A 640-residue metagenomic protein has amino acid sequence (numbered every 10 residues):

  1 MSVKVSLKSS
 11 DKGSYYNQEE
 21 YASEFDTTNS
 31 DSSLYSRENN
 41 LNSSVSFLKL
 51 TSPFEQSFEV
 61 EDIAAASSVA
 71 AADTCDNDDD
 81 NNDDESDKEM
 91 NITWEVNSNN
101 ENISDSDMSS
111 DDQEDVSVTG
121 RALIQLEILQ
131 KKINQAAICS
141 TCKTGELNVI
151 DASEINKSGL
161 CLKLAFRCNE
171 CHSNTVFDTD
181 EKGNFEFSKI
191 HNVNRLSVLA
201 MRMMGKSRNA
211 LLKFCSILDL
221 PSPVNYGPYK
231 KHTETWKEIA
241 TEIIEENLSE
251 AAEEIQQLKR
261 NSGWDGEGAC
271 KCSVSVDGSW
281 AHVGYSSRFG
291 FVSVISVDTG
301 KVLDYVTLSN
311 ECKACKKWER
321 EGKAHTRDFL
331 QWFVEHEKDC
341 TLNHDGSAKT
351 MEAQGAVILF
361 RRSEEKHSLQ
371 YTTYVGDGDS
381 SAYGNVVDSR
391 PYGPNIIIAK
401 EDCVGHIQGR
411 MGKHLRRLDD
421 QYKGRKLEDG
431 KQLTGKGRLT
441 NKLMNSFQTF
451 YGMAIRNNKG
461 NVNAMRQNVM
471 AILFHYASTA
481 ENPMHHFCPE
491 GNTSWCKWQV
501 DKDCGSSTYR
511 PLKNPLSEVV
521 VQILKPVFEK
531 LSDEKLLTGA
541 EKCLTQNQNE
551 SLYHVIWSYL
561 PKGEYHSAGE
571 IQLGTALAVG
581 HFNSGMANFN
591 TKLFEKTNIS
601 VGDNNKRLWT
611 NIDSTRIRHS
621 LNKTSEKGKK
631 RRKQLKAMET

Functional and structural regions predicted by a protein language model:
S2-V5, S9, Y15-D83, D87 (+3 more regions): Short, positively charged, Gly/Tyr-enriched micro-motifs that form contact patches at catalytic or ligand/partner
A70, C75-N97, E101-I103, A165-E170 (+5 more regions): Acidic/histidine-rich catalytic cores and adjacent linkers of DNA breakage/strand-transfer/modification proteins
L123-A137, I155-K163, M203-M204: Short, flexible, mixed-charge glycine/proline-rich loop motifs that serve as phosphate/nucleic-acid-contacting
A136-T144, F166-C171: Short cysteine-rich clusters marking metal-coordination/redox-active sites
E146-D151, N174-F177: Cys/His-rich microdomains that often coordinate metals
D151-S158, T179-E186, H406, T508 (+1 more regions): Short cysteine/histidine-rich zinc-coordinating motifs and their immediately flanking basic loops
L196-N209, E267-T341, T575-G585: Acidic, metal-ligating active-site segments
S222, Y226, E238-G266, C270-W280 (+7 more regions): Histidine/cysteine- and/or acidic
